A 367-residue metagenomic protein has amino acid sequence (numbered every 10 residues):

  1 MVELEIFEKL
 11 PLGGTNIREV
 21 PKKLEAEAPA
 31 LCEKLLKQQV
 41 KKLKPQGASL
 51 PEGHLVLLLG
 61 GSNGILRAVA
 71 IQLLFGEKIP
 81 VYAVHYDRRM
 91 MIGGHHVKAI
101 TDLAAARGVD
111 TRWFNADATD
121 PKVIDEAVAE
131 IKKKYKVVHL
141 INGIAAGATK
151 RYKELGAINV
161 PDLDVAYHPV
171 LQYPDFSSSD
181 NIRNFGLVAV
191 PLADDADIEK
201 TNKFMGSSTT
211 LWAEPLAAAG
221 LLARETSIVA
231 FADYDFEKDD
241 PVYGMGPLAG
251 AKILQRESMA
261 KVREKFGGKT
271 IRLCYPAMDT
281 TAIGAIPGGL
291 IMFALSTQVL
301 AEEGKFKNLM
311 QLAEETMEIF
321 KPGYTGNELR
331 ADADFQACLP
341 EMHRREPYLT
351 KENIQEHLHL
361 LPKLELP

Functional and structural regions predicted by a protein language model:
M1-G60, I71, G76-K78, R88 (+3 more regions): Non-catalytic terminal and boundary segments that flank Rossmann-like NAD(P)-dependent oxidoreductase
L66-R67: N-terminal Rossmann-fold NAD(P) dinucleotide-binding loop
G76, K133-Y135, K150-R151, E214-R224: A short helix-coil junction within the Rossmann-fold of NAD(P)-dependent oxidoreductases
E77-H95: Conserved glycine-rich Rossmann-like NAD(P)H-binding loop of the short-chain dehydrogenase/reductase
T101-V123: Rossmann-fold cofactor-recognition segment
D102-A104, L290-G304: Acidic, Ser/Thr-rich peripheral helices and adjacent loops at domain boundaries
R107-T111, A127-G156: A glycine-rich helix->loop->beta "capping" turn within Rossmann-like NAD(P)(H)-dependent oxidoreductase domains
N159-G267, C274-M292: Catalytic loop of short-chain dehydrogenase/reductase
